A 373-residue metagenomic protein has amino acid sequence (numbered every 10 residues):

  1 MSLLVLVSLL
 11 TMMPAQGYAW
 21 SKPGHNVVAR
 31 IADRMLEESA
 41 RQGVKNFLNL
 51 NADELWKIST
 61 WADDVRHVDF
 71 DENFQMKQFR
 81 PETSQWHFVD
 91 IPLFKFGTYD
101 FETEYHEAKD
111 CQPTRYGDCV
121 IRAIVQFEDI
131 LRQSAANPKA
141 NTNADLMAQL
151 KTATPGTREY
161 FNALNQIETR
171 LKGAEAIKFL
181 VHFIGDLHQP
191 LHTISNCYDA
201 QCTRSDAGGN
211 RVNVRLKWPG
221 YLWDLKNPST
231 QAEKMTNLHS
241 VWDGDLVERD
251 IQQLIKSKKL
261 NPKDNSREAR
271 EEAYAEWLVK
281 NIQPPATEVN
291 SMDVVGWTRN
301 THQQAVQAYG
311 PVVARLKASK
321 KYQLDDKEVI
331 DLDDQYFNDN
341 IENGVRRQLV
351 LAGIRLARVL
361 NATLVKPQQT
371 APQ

Functional and structural regions predicted by a protein language model:
S2-M12: Bacterial N-terminal signal peptides
G17-F183, P190-Q373: N-terminal, motif-rich segments that launch catalysis or mediate targeting to/interaction with membranes, typified by
